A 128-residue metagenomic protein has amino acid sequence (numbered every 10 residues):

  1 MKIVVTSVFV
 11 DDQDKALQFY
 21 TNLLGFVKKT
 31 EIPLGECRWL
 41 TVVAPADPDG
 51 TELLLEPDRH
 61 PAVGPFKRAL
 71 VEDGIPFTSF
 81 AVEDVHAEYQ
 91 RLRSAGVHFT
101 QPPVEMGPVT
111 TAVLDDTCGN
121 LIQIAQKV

Functional and structural regions predicted by a protein language model:
M1-V5, V27-F80, Y89-D115, Q126-V128: Vicinal oxygen chelate
F9-Q13: Conserved beta-strand-loop-alpha-helix junction that forms the acyl-donor binding cleft
A16-T21, L92, G119: Conserved active-site tyrosine of GNAT-family acetyltransferases
D84: Conserved catalytic-loop position in the HRD/HxD motif
N120-I124: Short, conserved beta-strand/loop elements in beta-sheet-dominated catalytic cores that frequently flank divalent-metal
